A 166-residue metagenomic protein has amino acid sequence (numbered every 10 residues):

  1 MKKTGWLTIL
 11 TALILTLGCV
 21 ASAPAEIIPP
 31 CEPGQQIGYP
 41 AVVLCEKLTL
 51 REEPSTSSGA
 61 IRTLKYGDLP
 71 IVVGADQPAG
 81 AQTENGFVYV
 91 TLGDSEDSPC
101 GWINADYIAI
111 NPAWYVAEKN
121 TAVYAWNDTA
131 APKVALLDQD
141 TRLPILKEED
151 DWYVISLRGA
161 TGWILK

Functional and structural regions predicted by a protein language model:
M1-I9: Bacterial N-terminal signal peptides that target proteins for export
T8-G18: Bacterial N-terminal signal peptides
L17-C31: Sec-dependent signal peptide cleavage junction
I28-G38, A105-D128: Intrinsically disordered, low-complexity Ser/Thr-rich linker and spacer segments in cell-wall-related proteins
L48-E53, A122-A125: Short, cationic motifs built from Arg/Lys/His that form the positively charged side of catalytic pockets
P54-G59, N127-P132: Short alpha-helix capping/helix-loop boundary micro-motifs
I61-N104, L136-K166: SH3/SH3-like beta-barrel superfamily modules
